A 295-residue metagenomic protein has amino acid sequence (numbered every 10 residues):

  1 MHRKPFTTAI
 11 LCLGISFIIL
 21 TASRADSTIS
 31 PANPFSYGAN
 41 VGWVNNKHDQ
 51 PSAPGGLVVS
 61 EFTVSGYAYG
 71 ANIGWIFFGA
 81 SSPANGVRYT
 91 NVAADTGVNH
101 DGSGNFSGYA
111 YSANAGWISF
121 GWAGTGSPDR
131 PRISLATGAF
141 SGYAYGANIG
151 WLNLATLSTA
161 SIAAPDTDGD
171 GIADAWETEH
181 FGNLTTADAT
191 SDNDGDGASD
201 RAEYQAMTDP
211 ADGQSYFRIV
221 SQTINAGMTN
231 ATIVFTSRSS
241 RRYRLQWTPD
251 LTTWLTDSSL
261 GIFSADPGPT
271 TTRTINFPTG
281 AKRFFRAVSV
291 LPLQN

Functional and structural regions predicted by a protein language model:
M1-L11: Bacterial N-terminal signal peptides that target proteins for export
H2, A22-A25, L293-N295: Bacterial Sec-dependent N-terminal signal peptides
R3-P5, A25, T274, A287: Positively charged, low-complexity intrinsically disordered regions
A9-I19: Bacterial N-terminal signal peptides
F17, A22-G169: Peripheral, non-catalytic segments of secretory and membrane proteins
D166-N295: Short, composition-biased motifs enriched in small/polar/acidic residues
